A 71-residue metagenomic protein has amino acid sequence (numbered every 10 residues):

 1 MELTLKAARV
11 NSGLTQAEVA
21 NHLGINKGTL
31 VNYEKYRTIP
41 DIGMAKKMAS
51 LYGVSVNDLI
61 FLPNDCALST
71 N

Functional and structural regions predicted by a protein language model:
L3-H22: Short basic helix-loop element that most often maps to the first helix and adjoining turn of HTH DNA-binding modules
L5, V19-A20, L30-Y33, L59: Conserved hydrophobic/aromatic packing and binding residues within compact polymer-binding modules
A8, T38-P40, M44: Accessory recognition modules or surfaces
S12-L14, T38, Y52-F61: Residue-level detection of beta-strand scaffold positions
G24, G43-D58: DNA major-groove recognition helix of helix-turn-helix/homeodomain DNA-binding modules
I25-I39: Recognition helix of helix-turn-helix/homeodomain-like DNA-binding domains that insert into the DNA major groove
S50, I60-N71: Short, charged recognition helix plus adjacent turn of helix-turn-helix-like nucleic-acid-binding domains
